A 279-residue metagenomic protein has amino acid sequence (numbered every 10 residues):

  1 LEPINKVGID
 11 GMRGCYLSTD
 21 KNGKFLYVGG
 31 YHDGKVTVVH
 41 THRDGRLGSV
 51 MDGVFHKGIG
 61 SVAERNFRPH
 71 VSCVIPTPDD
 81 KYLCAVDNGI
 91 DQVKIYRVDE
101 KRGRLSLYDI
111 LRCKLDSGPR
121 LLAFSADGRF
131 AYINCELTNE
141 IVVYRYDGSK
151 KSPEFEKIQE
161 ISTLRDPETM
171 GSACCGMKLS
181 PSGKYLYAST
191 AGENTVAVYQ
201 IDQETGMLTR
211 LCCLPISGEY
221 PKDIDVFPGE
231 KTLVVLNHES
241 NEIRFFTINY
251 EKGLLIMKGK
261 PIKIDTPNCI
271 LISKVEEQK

Functional and structural regions predicted by a protein language model:
E2-C73: Asp-box/WD-like beta-propeller blade repeats and closely related beta-sheet repeat scaffolds
P3-G8, D52, G58-E64, S106-R112 (+3 more regions): A short beta-strand motif characteristic of beta-propeller blades
D10-K21, K57-D79, C113-G128, T163-S182 (+2 more regions): Beta-rich, blade/repeat-based domains predominating in secreted/periplasmic proteins but also intracellular
Y31, T41, N88-G89, V98 (+5 more regions): Short loop/turn segments immediately following the C-termini of beta-strands
G34-T37, D91-V93, N139-I141, N194-V196 (+1 more regions): Structural signal for beta-propeller blades
V38-G48, Y96-R104, Y144-E154, Y199-G206 (+1 more regions): Short loop/turn segments immediately following beta-strands, especially the blade-tip and inter-blade linker loops
H238-R244, I256-K279: Blade-level signature of beta-propeller repeat domains, shared across WD40, Kelch, NHL, RCC1 and BNR/Asp-box propellers
